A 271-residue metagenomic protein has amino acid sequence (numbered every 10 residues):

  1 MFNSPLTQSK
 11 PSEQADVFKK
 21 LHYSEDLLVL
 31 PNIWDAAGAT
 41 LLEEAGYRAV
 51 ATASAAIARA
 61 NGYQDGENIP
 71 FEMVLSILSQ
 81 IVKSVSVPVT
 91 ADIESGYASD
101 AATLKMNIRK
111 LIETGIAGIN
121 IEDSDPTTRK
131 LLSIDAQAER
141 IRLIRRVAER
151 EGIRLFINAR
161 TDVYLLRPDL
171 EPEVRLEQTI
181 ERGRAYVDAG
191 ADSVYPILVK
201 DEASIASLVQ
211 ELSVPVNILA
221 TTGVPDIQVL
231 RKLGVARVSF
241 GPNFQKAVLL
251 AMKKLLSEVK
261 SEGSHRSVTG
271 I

Functional and structural regions predicted by a protein language model:
F2-A91, G96-F240, K246-E258: Alpha/beta enzyme core
G263: C-terminal active-site rim and adjoining tail of enzyme catalytic domains
S267-I271: A short, charged, Gly/Pro-tolerant segment at domain boundaries
